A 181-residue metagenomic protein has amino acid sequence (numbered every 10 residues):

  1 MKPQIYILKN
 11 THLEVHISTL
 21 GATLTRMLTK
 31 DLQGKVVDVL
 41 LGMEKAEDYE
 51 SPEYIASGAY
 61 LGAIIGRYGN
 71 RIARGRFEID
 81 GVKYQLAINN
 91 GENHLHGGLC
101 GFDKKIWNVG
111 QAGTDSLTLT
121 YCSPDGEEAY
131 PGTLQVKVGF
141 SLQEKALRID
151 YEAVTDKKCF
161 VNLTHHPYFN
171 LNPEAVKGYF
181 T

Functional and structural regions predicted by a protein language model:
M1-T181: Surface-exposed acidic/polar loop and edge beta-strand patches at domain peripheries
